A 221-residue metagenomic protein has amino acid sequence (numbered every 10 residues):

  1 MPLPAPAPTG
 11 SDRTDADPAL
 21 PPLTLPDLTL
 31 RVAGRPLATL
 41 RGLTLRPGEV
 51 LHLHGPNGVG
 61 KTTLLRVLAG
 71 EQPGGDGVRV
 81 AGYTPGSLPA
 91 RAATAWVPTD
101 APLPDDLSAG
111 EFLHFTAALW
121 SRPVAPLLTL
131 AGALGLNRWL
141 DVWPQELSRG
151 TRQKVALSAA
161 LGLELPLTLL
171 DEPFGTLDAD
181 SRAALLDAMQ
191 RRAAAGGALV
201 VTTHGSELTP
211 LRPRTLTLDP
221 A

Functional and structural regions predicted by a protein language model:
H54-P56: The feature captures the beta-strand-to-loop junction immediately N-terminal to the Walker
A69: Helix-to-loop junction immediately C-terminal to a conserved catalytic motif
P73-A92: Conserved ABC transporter NBD signature motif
D100, D105-S121: Q-loop/switch helix immediately C-terminal to the Walker
H114, V124-L140: Conserved ABC ATPase "signature" region
W143-G150: Conserved ABC ATPase signature
L157: Hydrophobic anchor residue at the start of the ABC signature
